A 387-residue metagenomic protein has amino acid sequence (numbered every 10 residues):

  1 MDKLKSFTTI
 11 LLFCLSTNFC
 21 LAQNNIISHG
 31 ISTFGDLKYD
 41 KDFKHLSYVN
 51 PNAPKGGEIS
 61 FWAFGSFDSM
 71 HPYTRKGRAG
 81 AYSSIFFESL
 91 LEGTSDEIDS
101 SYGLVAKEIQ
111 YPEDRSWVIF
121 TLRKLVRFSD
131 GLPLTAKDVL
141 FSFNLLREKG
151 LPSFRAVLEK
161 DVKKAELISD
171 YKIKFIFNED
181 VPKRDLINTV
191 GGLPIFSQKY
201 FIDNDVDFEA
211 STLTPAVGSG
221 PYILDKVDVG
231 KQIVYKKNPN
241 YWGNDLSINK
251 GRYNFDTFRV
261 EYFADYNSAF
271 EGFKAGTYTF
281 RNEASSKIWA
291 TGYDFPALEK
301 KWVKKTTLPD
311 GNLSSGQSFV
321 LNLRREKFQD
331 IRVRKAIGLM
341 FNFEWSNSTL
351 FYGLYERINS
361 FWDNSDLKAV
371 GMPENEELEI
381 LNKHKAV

Functional and structural regions predicted by a protein language model:
T9-N18: Bacterial N-terminal signal peptides
Q23-D114, T121, N144, V217-S219: N-terminal lobe/hinge region of extracytoplasmic solute-binding protein
S28-G30, G56-G65, K107, W117-I119 (+7 more regions): Short, well-ordered beta-strand elements
V49, A53-P54, K76-Y82, E108-P152 (+5 more regions): Aromatic- and charge-enriched surface segment that lines or borders ligand/interaction sites
S60, T135-S142, K174, G220-P221 (+3 more regions): Alpha-helical secondary-structure segments
S66, S84-E97, N144, V190-T257 (+2 more regions): Gly/Pro-rich hinge or "lid" segments in bacterial periplasmic/extracellular proteins
T121, A156-I202, P221-D228, E377-E379: Surface-exposed binding/hinge segments that line and control ligand-binding clefts or catalytic entry sites
K164-L167, D225-K236, E261-R325, A336 (+2 more regions): Extracellular/periplasmic solute-recognition and catalytic clefts
